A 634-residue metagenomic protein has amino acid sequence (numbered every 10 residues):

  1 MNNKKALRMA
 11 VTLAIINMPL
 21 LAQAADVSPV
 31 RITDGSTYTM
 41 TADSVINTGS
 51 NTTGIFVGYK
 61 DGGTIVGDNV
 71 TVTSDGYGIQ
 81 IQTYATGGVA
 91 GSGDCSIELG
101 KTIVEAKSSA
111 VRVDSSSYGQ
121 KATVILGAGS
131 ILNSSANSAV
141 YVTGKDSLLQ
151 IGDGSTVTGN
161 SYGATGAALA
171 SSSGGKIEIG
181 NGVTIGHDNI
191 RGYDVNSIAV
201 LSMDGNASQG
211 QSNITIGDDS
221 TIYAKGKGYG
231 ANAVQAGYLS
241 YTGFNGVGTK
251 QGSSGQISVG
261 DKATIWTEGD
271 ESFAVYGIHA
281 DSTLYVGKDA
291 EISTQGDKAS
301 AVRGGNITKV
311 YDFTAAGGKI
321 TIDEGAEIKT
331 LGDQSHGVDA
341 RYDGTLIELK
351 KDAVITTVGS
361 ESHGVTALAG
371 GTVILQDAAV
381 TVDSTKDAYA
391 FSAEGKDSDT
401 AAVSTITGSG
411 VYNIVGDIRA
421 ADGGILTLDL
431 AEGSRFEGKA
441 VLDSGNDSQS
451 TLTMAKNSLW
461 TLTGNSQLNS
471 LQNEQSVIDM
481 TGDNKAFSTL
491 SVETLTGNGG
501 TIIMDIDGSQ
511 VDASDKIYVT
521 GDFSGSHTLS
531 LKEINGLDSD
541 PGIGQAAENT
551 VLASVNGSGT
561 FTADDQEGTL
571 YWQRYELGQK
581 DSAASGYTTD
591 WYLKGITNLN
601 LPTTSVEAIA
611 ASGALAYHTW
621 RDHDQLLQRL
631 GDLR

Functional and structural regions predicted by a protein language model:
M1-A25: Gram-negative bacterial Sec-dependent N-terminal signal peptides
N17-P19, G88-V89, M480-T481: Short hydrophobic membrane-inserting alpha-helices and related fusion/pore-forming segments
Q23, Y38-T52, T64-I79, G93-S109 (+16 more regions): Beta-strand-rich solenoid/repeat architectures in extracellular/passenger domains of polysaccharide-targeting enzymes
A25-D34, T53-Y59, Y77-A90, S109-T123 (+13 more regions): Glycine-rich beta-solenoid repeat tracts in large extracellular/virion proteins
D34-S36, R629: N-terminal, post-signal peptide beta-strand-biased segments of exported outer-membrane/organellar beta-barrel and other
N160-Y162, G166-A167, D297-T308, H618 (+1 more regions): Long amphipathic alpha-helical scaffold regions
G344, G370-D377, V382-D387, E394-T528 (+2 more regions): Extracellular beta-solenoid/beta-roll
N598-R634: Outer membrane beta-barrel translocator domains of Type V secretion systems
